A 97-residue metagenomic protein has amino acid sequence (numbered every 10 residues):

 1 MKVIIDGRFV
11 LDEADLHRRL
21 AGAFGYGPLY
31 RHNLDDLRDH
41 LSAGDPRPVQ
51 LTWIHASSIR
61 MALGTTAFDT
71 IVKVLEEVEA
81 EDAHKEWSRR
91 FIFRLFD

Functional and structural regions predicted by a protein language model:
M1-D97: Positively charged, polar, low-complexity stretches
